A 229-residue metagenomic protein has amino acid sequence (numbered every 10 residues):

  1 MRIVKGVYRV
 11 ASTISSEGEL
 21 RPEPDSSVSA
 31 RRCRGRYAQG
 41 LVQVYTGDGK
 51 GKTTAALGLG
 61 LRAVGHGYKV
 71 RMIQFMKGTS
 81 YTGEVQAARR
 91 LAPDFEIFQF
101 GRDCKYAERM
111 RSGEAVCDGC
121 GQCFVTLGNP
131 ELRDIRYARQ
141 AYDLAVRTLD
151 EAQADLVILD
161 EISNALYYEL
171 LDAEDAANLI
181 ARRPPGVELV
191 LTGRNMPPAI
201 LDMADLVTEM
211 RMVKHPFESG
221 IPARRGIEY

Functional and structural regions predicted by a protein language model:
V4-L41: Extreme N-terminal, non-catalytic leader segments that precede Walker-type/kinase nucleotide-binding cores
G35, V44-T46, R62, E188 (+1 more regions): Short, flexible coil/turn micro-motifs enriched in small/turn-prone residues
R36, R90-E96, I227-Y229: Short, structured secondary-structure boundary patches
L41-R147: Conserved P-loop
F124-L132, R136-D150, I162-Y229: Replace "adjacent to P-loop NTPase cores in ATP/GTP-dependent enzymes" with "adjacent to NTP-binding cores
I158: Glycine-rich phosphate-binding loops of nucleotide-dependent enzymes
